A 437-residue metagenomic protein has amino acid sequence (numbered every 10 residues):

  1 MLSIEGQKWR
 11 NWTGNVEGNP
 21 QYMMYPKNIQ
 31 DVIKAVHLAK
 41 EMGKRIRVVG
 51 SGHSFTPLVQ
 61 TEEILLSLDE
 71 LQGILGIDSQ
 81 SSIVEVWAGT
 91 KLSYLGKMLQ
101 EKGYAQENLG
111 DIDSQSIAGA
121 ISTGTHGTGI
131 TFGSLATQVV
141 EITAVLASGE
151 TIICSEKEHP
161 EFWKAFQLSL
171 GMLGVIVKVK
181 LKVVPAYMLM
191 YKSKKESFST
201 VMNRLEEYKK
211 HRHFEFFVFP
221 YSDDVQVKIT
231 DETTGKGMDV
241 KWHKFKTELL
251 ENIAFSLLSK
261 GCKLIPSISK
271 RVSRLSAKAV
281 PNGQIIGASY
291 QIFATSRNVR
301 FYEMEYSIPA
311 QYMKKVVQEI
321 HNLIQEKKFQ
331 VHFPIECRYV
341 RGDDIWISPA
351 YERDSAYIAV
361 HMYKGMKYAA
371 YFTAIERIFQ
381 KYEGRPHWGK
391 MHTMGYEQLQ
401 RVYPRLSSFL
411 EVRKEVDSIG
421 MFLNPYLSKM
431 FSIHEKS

Functional and structural regions predicted by a protein language model:
G14-D111, G124-G129, F216: Glycine-rich N-terminal segment of FAD-binding domains in flavoprotein oxidoreductases, spanning the beta-loop-helix
T56-L75, G129-S148, V175-K182: Structural signature of FAD isoalloxazine-binding scaffolds in flavoprotein oxidoreductases
S79, S116, L146-A147: Short, acidic, Ser/Thr-enriched surface-loop or helix-capping motifs
Y94, Q100, I152, P349-Y351 (+6 more regions): Non-transmembrane, aqueous-exposed alpha-helical and coiled segments at domain scale
S122, V140-E326, V331: C-terminal substrate-binding/cap subdomain adjacent to the FAD-binding core in PCMH-type and related FAD-linked
G283-V402: Substrate-recognition/cap regions that form aromatic- and gly/pro-loop-enriched pockets for small-molecule ligands
Y382-S437: Activity-critical C-terminal alpha-helical subdomain
